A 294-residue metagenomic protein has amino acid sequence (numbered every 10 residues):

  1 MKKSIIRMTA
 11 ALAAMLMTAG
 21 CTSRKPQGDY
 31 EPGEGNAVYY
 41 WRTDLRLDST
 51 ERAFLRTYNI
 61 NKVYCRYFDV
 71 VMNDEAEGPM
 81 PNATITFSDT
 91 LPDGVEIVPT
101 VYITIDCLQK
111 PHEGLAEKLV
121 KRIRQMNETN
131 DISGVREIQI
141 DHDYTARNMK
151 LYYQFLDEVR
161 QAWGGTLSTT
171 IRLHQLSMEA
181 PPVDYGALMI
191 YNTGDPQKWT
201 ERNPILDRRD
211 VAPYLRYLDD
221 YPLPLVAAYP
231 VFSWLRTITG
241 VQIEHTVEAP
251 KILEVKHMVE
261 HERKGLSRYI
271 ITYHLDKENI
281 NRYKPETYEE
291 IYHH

Functional and structural regions predicted by a protein language model:
M1-T9: Bacterial N-terminal signal peptides that target proteins for export
A19-G20: C-terminal motif of bacterial Sec signal peptides marking the signal peptidase cleavage site
D29-G33, A37-Y40, D69-V71, E75-L188: Chitinase-like catalytic core of GlcNAc-active glycosidases
S49-M72, T129-D131: Catalytic domains of carbohydrate-active enzymes, especially glycoside hydrolases
N59, T129-I138, E179-D195, A249-Y269: Structural recognition of alpha->loop->beta junctions
P79-N82, E113-R124, Y153-E158, R202-Y214 (+2 more regions): Well-ordered, non-membrane alpha-helical segments in soluble/globular domains
K150, Q154-E244: Substrate-binding surface in catalytic domains of secreted glycosidases
F232, G240-H294: Substrate-binding cleft of secreted/luminal carbohydrate-active enzymes
